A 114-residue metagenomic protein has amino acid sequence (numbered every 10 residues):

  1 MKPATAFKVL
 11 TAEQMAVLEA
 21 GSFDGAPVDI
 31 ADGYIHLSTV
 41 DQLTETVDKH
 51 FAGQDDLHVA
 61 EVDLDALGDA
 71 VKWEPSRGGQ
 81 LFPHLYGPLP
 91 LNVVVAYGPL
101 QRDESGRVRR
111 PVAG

Functional and structural regions predicted by a protein language model:
M1-G114: Conserved, structured core segments of small domains
